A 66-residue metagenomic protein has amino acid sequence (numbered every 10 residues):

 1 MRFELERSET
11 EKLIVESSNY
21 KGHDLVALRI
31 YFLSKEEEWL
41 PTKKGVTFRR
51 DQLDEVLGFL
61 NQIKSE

Functional and structural regions predicted by a protein language model:
M1-S8: Negatively charged, low-complexity tracts enriched in Asp/Glu with abundant Ser/Thr
K12-L13, D24, D54, N61: Residue-level marker of intrinsically disordered, low-complexity segments enriched for small/polar residues
L13-K44: A short, structured beta-strand/loop element
K44-E66: Mixed-charge, Lys/Arg-enriched low-complexity segments
